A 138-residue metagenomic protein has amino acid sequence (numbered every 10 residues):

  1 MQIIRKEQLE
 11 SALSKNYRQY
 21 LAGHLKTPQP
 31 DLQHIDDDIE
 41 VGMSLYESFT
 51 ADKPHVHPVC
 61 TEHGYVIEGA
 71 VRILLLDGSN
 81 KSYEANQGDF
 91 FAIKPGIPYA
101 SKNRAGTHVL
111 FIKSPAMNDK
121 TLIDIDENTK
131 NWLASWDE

Functional and structural regions predicted by a protein language model:
M1-L45, A51-P54, T129-E138: A short, N-terminal "cap"/entry segment at the start of jelly-roll beta-barrel domains of the cupin/DSBH fold
Q2-I4, D38, A100-E138: Double-stranded beta-helix
L32-H34, D52-P58, L75, S82-E84 (+1 more regions): Short histidine-centered beta-strand/loop micro-motifs that create catalytic or ligand/metal-coordination sites
D37-E40, E47-A51, E68-R72, S79 (+1 more regions): Short, charged/polar surface micro-motifs in flexible loops or helix N-caps
V41-L45, H63, S82, F90-A92: Conserved hydrophobic/aromatic beta-strand scaffold that supports enzyme active sites
E47-F49, Q87-G88, K94-G96: Tight coil/turn sites that cap or link beta-strands
P54, I73-L74, I93, P98-R104 (+1 more regions): Short beta-strand His + acidic residue motifs that chelate non-heme Fe in jelly-roll/DSBH and cupin folds
T61-Q87, K120-D124: A short beta-strand-loop-beta hairpin characteristic of the jelly-roll/cupin
